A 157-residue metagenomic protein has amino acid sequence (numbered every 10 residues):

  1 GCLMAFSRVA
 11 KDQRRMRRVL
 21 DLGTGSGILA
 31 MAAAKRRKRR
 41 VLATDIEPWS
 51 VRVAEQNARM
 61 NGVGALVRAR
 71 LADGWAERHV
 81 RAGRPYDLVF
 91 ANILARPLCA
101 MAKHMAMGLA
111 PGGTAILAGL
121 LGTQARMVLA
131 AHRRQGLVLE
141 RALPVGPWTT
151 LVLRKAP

Functional and structural regions predicted by a protein language model:
G1-G74: Conserved SAM/SAH cofactor-binding pocket of Class I
W49-V53, P97, Q124: Conserved short alpha-helix immediately C-terminal to the canonical SAM/SAH-binding motif I of Rossmann-like
W75-L88: A short acidic, Gly/Pro-enriched loop at the edge of an enzyme's catalytic core that lines a small-molecule cofactor
D87-C99: A short SAM/SAH-binding and catalytic strip from SAM-dependent methyltransferases
C99-P111: A short glycine-rich, Lys/Arg-flanked "PGG" loop and its adjoining helix->strand segment in the class I
G112-L120: Conserved beta-strand signature within the Rossmann-like core of class I S-adenosyl-L-methionine
L121-Q135: Conserved class I S-adenosyl-L-methionine
V138-E140, P144-P157: Core SAM-dependent methyltransferase catalytic element
